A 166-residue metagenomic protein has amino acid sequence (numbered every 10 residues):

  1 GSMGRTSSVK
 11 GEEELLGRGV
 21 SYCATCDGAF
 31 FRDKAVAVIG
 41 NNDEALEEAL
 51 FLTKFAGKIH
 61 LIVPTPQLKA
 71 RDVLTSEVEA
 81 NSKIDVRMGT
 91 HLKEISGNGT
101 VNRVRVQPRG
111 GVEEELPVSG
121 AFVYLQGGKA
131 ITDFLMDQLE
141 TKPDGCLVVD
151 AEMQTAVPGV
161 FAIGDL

Functional and structural regions predicted by a protein language model:
S2-G4, D43-E44: Residue-level detector of alpha-helix initiation sites
M3, S8, E13-F30, L125-L166: FAD-site-proximal beta/loop scaffold in flavoenzymes
G17-S21, K34, K58, V86-M88 (+1 more regions): Rossmann-fold dehydrogenase core element
R32-F55: Rossmann-like NAD(P)H-binding beta-loop-alpha module
D33, V118, V157: Active-site acidic short loop of glycosyltransferases
G40, V63, G164: Short beta-strand/turn micro-motifs composed of small residues that flank or help shape donor/cofactor-binding pockets
L46, L68-K69, V157: Loop/helix-junction capping segments adjacent to catalytic residues or to phosphate/diphosphate-binding pockets
K54-A151: A Rossmann-like FAD-binding core segment of flavoenzymes
